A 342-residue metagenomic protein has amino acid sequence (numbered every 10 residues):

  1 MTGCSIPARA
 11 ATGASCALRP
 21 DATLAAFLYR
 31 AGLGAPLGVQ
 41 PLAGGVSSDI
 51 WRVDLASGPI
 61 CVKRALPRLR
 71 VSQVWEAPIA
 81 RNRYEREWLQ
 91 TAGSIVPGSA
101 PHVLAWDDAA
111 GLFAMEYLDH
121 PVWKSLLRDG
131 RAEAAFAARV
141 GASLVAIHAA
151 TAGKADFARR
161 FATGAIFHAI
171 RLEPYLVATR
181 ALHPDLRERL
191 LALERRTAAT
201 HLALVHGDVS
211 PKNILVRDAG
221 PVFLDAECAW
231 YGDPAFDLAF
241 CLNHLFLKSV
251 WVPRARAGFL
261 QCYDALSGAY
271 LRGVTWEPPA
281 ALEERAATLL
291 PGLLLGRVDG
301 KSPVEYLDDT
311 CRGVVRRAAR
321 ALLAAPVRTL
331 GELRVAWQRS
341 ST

Functional and structural regions predicted by a protein language model:
T2-G38: Juxta-kinase regulatory segment immediately upstream of eukaryotic protein kinase catalytic domains
I6, A10, A17-D21, E116 (+2 more regions): Active-site catalytic-loop/activation-segment of kinase and kinase-like phosphoryl-transfer enzymes
Q40-V62, L191-L238: Active-site acidic catalytic loop and adjacent metal/ATP-binding pocket of ATP-dependent phosphoryl transfer enzymes
L42, S47-D156, A199: ATP-binding pocket architecture of kinase catalytic cores
A65-V71, M115-G130, L172, L247 (+1 more regions): A glycine-centered beta->alpha junction motif in the catalytic cores of kinase/phosphotransferase enzymes
L69-R70, V122, I214, Y231-D233 (+1 more regions): Conserved protein kinase catalytic core
E87, A235-E277, L290-D308: Active-site activation/catalytic loop segments of kinase-like enzymes and analogous catalytic loops in related
E277-T342: Helical subdomain adjoining the active site within ATP-dependent kinase catalytic cores
